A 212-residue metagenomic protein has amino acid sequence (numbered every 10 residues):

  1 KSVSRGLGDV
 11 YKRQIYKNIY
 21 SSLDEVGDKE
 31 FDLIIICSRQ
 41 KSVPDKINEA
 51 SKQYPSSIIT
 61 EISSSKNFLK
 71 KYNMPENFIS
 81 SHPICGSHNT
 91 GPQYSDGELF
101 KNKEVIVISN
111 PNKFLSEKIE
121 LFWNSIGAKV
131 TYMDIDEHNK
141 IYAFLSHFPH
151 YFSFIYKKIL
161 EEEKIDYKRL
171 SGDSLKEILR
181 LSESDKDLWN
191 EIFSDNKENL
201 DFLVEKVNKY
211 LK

Functional and structural regions predicted by a protein language model:
K1-Y11: Single conserved hydrophobic/aromatic residue that forms the stacking wall/gate of nucleotide- or nucleobase-binding
I15-L23: Conserved SAM-binding strand-loop segment of SAM-dependent methyltransferases
K17, D32, S57: Conserved acidic residues
D24-S51: Rossmann-like NAD(P)-binding element
C37-R39, S63, S109: Glycine-rich, N-terminal phosphate-binding loop of Rossmann-like dinucleotide-binding domains
P44-Q93: Rossmann-like NAD(P)(H) cofactor-binding subdomain of soluble oxidoreductases
G97-R180: Internal alpha-helical scaffold of NAD(P)-dependent oxidoreductase catalytic cores
D166-K212: Interdomain hinge/lid region at the active-site interface of Rossmann-like NAD(P)-dependent oxidoreductases
